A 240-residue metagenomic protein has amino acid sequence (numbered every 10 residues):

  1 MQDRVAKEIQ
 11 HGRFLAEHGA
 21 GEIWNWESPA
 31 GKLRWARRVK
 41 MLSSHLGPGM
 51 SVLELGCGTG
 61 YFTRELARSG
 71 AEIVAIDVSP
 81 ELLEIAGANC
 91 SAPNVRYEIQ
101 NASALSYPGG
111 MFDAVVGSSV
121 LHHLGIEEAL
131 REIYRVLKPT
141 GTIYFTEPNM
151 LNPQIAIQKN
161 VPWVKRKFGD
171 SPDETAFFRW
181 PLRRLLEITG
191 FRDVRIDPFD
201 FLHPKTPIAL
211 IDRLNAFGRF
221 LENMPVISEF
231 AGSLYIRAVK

Functional and structural regions predicted by a protein language model:
M1-L46: Conserved class I S-adenosyl-L-methionine
G49-G58: Conserved class I S-adenosyl-L-methionine
T59-A104: Class I SAM-dependent methyltransferase SAM/SAH-binding core
Y97, T142, Q158, P162-W163 (+1 more regions): A C-terminal cap/extension of S-adenosyl-L-methionine-dependent methyltransferases that defines the acceptor-substrate
V116: A conserved beta-strand element that flanks and buttresses the S-adenosyl-L-methionine
L124, R166-P181: Acceptor-substrate binding/catalytic loop of class I
E128-T142: A short glycine-rich, Lys/Arg-flanked "PGG" loop and its adjoining helix->strand segment in the class I
Y144-R166: Conserved class I S-adenosyl-L-methionine
